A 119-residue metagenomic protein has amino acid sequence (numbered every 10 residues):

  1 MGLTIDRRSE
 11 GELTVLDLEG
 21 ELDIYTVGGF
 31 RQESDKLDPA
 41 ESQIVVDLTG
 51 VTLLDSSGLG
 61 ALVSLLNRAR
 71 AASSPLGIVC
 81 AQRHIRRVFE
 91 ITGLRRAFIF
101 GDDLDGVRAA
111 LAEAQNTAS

Functional and structural regions predicted by a protein language model:
L3-Q32: STAS-typified acidic loop motif
E10-E12, R83, D105: Residues that form or immediately flank small-molecule/cofactor binding pockets and catalytic motifs
I24-F98: Amphipathic alpha-helical interaction surfaces in cytosolic regulatory modules
I99-G106: Short acidic-hydrophobic, aromatic-tinged amphipathic segments that line or gate anion-handling sites
G106-S119: Short, charged, intrinsically disordered terminal tails
